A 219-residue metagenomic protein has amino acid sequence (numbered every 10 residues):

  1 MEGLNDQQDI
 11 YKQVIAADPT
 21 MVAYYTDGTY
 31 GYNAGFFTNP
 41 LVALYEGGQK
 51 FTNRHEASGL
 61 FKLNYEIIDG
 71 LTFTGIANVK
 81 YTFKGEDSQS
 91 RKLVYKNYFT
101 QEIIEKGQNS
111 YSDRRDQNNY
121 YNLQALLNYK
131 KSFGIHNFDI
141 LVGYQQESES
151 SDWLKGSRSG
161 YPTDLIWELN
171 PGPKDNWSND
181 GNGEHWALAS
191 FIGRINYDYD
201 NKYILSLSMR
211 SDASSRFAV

Functional and structural regions predicted by a protein language model:
M1-S58, I76-A189, A218: Surface-exposed loop/interface segments of Gram-negative outer-membrane beta-barrel transport/assembly proteins
L63-D69, I195: Long hydrophobic segments that form regular secondary structure
E66-I68, S132-I135, D200: Outer-membrane beta-barrel channels and translocator barrels
A189-Y199: Structured alpha-helical segments in the cores of large, soluble enzyme domains
N201, L205: Active-site-proximal binding-pocket segments
S206-S214: Transmembrane beta-strand segments that form the barrel wall of outer-membrane beta-barrel proteins
